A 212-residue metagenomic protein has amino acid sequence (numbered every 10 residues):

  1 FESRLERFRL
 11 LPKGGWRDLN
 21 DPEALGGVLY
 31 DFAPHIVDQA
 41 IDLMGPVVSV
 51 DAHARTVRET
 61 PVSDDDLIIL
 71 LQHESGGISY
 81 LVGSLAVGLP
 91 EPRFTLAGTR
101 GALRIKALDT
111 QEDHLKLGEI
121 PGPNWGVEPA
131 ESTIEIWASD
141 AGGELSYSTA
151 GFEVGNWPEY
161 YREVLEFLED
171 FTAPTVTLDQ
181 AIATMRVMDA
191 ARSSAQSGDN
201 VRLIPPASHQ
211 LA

Functional and structural regions predicted by a protein language model:
F1-H53, V57-T60, G198: Predominantly a Rossmann-like dinucleotide-binding segment in NAD(P)-dependent oxidoreductases
E2, S193-A212: C-terminal capping/lid region of NAD(P)-dependent oxidoreductase domains
P34, V82-P90: Glycine-rich phosphate/pyrophosphate-binding beta-alpha loops
P46, S75-G77, P90, G101-A102 (+3 more regions): Short acidic/polar mixed-charge low-complexity motifs
V62-D66: A short, glycine/Asx- and small/polar-enriched loop/turn that sits immediately N-terminal to a beta-strand
I69-G76, L96-G98: Active-site beta-strand termini and strand-to-loop segments that position acidic
R100-D179, Q210-A212: C-terminal glycine/acidic-rich active-site capping loop/insertion
N156-Y160, V187-S197: Stable alpha-helical structural segments in soluble proteins, enriched in small hydrophobic residues
